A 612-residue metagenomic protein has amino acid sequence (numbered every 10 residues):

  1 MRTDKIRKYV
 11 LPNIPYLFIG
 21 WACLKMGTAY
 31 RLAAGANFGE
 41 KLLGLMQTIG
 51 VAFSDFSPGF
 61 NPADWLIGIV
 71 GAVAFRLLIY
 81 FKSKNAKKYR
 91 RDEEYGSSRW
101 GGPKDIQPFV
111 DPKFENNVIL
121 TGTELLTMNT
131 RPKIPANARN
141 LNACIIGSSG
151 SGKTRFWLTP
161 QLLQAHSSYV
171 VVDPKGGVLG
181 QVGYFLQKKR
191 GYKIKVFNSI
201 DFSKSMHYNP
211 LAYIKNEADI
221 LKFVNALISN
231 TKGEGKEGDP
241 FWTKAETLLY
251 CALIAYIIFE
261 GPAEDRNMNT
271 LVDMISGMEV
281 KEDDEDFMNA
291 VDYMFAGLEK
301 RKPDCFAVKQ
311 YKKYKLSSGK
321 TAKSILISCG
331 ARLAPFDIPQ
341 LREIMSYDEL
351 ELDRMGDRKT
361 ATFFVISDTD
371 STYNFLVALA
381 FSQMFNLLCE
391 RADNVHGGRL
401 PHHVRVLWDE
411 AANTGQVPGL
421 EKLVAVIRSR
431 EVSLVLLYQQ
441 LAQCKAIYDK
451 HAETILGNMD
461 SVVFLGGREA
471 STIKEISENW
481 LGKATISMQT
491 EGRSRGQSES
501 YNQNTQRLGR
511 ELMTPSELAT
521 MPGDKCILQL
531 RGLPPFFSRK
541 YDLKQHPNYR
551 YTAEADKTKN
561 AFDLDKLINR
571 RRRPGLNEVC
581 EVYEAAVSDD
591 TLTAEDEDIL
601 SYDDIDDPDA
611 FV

Functional and structural regions predicted by a protein language model:
M1-S151, R155-L158, S203, R493 (+1 more regions): Basic- and hydrophobic-enriched, low-structure N-terminal and domain-boundary segments that flank ATP-binding catalytic
K5, L11-L17, W21-E40, T48 (+9 more regions): A broadly tuned "polar low-complexity/structure-edge" signature
A22-T28, R139-V432, I447, G457 (+3 more regions): P-loop NTPase motor domains
T48, S54, L66-N117, E217-L227 (+4 more regions): Short alpha-helical interface patches
W100, D105-I106, L126, D265 (+5 more regions): Intrinsically disordered, low-complexity, compositionally biased regions/tails
L125-N129, K232-F241, A263, S487-Q506: Low-complexity, polar-biased intrinsically disordered regions enriched in Pro/Ser/Thr/Gly
V424-I527: Conserved ATP-driven motor cores of ASCE-family P-loop NTPases powering translocation/secretion/packaging/pilus
